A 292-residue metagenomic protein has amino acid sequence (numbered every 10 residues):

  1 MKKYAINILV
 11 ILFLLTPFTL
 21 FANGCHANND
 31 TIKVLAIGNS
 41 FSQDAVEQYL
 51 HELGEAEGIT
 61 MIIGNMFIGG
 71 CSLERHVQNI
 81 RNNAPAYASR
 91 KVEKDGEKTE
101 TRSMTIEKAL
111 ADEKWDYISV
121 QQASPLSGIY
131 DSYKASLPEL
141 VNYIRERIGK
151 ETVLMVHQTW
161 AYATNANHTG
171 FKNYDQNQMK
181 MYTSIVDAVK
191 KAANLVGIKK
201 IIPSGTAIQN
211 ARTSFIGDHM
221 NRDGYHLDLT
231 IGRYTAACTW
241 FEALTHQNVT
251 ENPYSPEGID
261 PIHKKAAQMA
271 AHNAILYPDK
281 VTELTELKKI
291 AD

Functional and structural regions predicted by a protein language model:
M1-L9: Bacterial N-terminal signal peptides that target proteins for export
I8-T19: Bacterial N-terminal signal peptides
C25-A56, K280: N-terminal module-boundary/linker segments of secreted carbohydrate-active enzymes
D30, M220, G224-D292: Conserved catalytic region of serine esterases and O-acyltransferases that act on ester linkages in lipids
K33, T60-I62, V153: Residues at the starts of beta-strands that form the adenosine-phosphate
D44-K134: Conserved SGNH/GDSL esterase-like catalytic core that processes O-acyl groups on lipids and polysaccharides
R102-L229, E242, E251: Alpha-helical cap/lid subdomain in secreted, periplasmic, or secretory-pathway luminal O-acyl-processing enzymes
